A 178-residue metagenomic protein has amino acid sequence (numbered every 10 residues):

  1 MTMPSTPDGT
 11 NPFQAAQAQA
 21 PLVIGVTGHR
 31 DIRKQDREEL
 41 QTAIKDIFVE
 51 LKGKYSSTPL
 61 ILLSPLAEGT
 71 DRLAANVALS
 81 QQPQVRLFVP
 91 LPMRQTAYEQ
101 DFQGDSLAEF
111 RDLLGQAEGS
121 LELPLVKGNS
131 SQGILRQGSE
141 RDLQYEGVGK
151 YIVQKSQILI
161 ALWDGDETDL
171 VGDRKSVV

Functional and structural regions predicted by a protein language model:
T2-V178: Acidic/glycine-enriched connector segments
